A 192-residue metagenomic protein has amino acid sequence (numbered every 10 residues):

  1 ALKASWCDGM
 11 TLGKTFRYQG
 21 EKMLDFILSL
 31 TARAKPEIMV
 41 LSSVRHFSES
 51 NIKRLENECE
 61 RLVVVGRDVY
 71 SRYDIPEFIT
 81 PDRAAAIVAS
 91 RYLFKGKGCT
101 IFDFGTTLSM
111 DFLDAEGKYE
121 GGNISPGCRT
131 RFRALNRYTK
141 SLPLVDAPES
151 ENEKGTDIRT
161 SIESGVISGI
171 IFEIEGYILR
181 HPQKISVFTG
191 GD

Functional and structural regions predicted by a protein language model:
A1-C59: Conserved phosphate-binding loops in N-terminal lobes of ATP-dependent enzymes of the actin/Hsp70/sugar-kinase
A1-G13, S90, G96-Y119, L135: Gly/Thr-rich phosphate-binding beta-strand-loop-beta motif of the actin/hexokinase/Hsp70
F16, S150-I185, D192: Adenine-nucleotide phosphate-binding core of ATP-dependent small-molecule kinases
E21, E49, T80-A84, S125 (+5 more regions): Electropositive phosphate-/nucleotide-binding environments in soluble metabolic enzymes
A32-K35, L93-K97, H181-P182: Glycine-rich phosphate-binding loop signature in dinucleotide/nucleotide-binding domains
K35-R45, L62-V64, Q183-D192: Short glycine-rich phosphate-binding loop at a beta-alpha junction
K53-Y92: Glycine/small-residue-rich loop that forms an oxyanion/phosphate-binding "nest" at active or ligand-binding sites
P81-G96, E120-T160: Glycine-rich phosphate-binding loop plus the immediately following alpha-helix
